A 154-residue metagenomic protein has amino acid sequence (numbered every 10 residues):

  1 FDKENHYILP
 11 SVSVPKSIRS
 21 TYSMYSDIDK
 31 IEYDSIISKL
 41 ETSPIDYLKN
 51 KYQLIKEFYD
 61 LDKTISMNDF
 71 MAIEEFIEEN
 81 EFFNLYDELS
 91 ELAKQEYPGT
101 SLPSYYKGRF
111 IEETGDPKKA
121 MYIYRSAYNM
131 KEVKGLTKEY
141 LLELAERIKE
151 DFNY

Functional and structural regions predicted by a protein language model:
F1-L54, Y59-D62: C-terminal catalytic histidine-bearing segment of alpha/beta-hydrolase fold enzymes
T64, Y97-P98, E132: Short coil turns that delineate tetratricopeptide repeat
S66-M67, S101-L102, G135-L136, L142: Helix-start (N-cap) detector for alpha-helical repeat units in TPR-like alpha-solenoids, especially tetratricopeptide
E75, R109-E112, E143: Residue-level recognition of tetratricopeptide repeat
F82-F83, P117: TPR-repeat structural position
